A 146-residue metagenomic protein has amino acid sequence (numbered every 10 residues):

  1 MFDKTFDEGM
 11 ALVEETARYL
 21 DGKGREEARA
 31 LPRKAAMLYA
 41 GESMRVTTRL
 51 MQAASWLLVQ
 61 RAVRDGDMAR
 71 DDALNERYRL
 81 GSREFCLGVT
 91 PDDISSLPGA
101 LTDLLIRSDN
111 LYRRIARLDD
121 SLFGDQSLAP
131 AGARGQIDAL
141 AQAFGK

Functional and structural regions predicted by a protein language model:
M1-K146: Surface-exposed peri-terminal alpha-helical interaction modules
